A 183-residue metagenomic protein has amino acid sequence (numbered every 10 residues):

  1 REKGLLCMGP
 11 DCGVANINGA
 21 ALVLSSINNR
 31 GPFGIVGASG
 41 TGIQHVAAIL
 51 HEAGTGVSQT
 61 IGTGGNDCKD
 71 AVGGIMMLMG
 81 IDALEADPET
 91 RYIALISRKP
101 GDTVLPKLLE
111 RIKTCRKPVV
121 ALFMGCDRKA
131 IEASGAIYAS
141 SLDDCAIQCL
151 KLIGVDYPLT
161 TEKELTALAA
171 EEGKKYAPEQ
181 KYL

Functional and structural regions predicted by a protein language model:
R1-L183: Catalytic-core regions of core metabolic enzymes, especially those transforming organic acids/acyl-group intermediates
